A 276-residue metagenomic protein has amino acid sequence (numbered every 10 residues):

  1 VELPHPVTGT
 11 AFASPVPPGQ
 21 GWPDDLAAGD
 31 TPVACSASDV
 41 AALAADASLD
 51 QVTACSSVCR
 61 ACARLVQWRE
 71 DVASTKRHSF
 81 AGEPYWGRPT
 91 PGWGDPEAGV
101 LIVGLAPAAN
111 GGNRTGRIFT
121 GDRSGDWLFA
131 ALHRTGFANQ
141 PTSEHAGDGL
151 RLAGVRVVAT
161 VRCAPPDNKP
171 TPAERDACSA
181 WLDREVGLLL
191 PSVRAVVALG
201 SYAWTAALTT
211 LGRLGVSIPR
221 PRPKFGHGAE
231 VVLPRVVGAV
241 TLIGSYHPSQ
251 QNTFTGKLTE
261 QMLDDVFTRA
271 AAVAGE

Functional and structural regions predicted by a protein language model:
V1: The feature marks either
P4-L233, G238-G275: A polyanion-binding, active-site-adjacent surface
